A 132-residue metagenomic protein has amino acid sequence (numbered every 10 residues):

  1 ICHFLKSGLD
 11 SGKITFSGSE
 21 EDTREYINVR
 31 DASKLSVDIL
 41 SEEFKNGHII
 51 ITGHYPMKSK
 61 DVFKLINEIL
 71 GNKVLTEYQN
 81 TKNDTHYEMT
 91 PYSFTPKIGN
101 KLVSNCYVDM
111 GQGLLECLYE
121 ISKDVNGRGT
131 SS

Functional and structural regions predicted by a protein language model:
I1-C2: Amphipathic alpha-helical segments in well-structured domains
L5: Metal-dependent nuclease catalytic cores in nucleic-acid-processing enzymes, especially RNase H-like/related
G8-S132: C-terminal substrate-binding subdomain of Rossmann-fold SDR/epimerase-dehydratase oxidoreductases
